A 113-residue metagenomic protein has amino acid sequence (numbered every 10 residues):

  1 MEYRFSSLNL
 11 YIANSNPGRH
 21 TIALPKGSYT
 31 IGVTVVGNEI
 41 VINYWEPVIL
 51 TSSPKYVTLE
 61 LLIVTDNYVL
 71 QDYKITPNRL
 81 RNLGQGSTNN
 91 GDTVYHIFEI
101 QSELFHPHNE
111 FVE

Functional and structural regions predicted by a protein language model:
M1-I40, W45-E113: Detector for the mature cores of small, proteolytically processed and post-translationally modified peptide effectors
